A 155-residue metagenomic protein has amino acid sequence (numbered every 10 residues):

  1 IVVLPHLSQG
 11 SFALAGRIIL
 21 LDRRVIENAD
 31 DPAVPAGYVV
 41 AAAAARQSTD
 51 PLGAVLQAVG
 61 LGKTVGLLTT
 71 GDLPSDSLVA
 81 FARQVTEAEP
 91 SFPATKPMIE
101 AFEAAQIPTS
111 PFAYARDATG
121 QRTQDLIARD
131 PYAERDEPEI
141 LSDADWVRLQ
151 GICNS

Functional and structural regions predicted by a protein language model:
I1-S155: A Zn2+-metalloprotease active-site environment signal
